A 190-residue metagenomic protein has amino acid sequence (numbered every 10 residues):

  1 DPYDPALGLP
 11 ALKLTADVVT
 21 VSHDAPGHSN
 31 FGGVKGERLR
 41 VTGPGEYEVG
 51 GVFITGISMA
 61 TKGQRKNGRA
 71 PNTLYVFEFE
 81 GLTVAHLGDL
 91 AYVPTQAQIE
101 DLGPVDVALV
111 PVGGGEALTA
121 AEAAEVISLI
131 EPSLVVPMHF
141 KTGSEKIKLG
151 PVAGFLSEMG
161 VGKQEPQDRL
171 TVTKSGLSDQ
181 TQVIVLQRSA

Functional and structural regions predicted by a protein language model:
D1-P44, T55-N72, L90-D101: Pre-active-site segment of Zn-dependent metallo-hydrolases
K13, G103, G176-D179: Extracellular/periplasmic catalytic domains that process cell-envelope and extracellular macromolecules
A16-D24, L109-V112, L134-K141: Short internal beta-strands
H28-N30, L118, E145: Glycine/Thr-rich phosphate-binding loops of Rossmann-like dinucleotide-binding domains
N30-I57, A124-M138, S157-Q164: P-loop/Walker A phosphate-binding loop and immediately adjacent motor/lid segment at beta-alpha junctions
R40, G68, L134-A190: Binuclear metal-ion centers of metallo-dependent hydrolases, dominated by the metallo-beta-lactamase
Y47-T55, V76-V84, G176-V183: Beta-strand-turn-beta hairpins that frame and shape the catalytic cleft of phosphate-ester-processing enzymes
G63-I130, I147: Active-site-proximal loop/helix segments of hydrolase catalytic cores
